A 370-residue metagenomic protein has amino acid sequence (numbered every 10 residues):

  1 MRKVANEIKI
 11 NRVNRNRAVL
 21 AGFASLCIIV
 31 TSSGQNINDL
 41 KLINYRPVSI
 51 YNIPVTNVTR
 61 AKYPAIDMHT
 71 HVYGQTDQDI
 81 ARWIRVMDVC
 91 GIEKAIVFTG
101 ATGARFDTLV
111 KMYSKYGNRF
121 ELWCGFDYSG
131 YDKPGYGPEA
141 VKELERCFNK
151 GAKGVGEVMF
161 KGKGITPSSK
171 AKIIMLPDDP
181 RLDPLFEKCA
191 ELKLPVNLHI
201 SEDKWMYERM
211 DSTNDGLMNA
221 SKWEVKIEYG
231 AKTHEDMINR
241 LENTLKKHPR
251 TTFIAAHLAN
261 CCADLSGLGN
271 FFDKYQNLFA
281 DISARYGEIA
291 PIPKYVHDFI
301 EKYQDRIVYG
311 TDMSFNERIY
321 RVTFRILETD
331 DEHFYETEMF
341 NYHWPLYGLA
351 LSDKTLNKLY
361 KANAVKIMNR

Functional and structural regions predicted by a protein language model:
R2-L20: Bacterial N-terminal signal peptides that target proteins for export
A21-I29: Bacterial N-terminal signal peptides
Q35-N118: An N-terminally biased module of ancient metal coordination in phosphate/nucleic-acid-related enzymes
N36-K41, I53-T56, D107-E224: Active-site gating/metal-coordination segments in enzymes
K41-N44, K62, R119, I165 (+2 more regions): Active-site gating loops and adjacent loop-to-helix segments of metal-dependent hydrolytic enzymes
S49, T76-D77, I84, Y229 (+2 more regions): H/E-rich (His + Asp/Glu) clusters that bind or coordinate divalent metals
I66-T70, A95-V97, F120-G125, V155-E157 (+4 more regions): Hydrophobic faces of well-ordered beta-strands that scaffold small-molecule active sites in alpha/beta enzyme cores
V72-I80, V97-D107, S129-P138, L176 (+3 more regions): Acidic-and-aromatic substrate-binding clefts and catalytic sites of carbohydrate-active enzymes
